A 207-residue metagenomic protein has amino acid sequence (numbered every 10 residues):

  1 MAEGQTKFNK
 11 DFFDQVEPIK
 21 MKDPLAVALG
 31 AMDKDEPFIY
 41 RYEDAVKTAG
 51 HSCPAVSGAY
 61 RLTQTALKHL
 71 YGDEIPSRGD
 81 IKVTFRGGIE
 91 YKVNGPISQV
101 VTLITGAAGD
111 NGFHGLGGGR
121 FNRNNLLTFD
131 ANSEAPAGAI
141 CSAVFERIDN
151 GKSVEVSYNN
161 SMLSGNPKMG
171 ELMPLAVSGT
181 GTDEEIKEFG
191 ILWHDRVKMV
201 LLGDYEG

Functional and structural regions predicted by a protein language model:
A2-G50, R61-G207: Non-transmembrane, aqueous-exposed alpha-helical and coiled segments at domain scale
